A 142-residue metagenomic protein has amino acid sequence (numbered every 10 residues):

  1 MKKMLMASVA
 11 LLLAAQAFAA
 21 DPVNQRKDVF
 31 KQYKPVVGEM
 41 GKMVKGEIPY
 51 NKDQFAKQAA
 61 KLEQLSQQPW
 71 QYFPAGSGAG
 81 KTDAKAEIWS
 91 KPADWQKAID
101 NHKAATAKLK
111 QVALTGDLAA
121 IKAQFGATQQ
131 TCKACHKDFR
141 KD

Functional and structural regions predicted by a protein language model:
M4-L13: Sec-dependent N-terminal signal peptides
A7-S8, K31, K141-D142: Intrinsically disordered, low-complexity segments enriched in polar/charged small residues
L13, G126-Q129: Processing junctions and N-termini across compartments
L13-A19: Sec/Tat signal peptide C-region and signal peptidase I cleavage site
A20-G126: Extracytoplasmic c-type cytochrome modules immediately beyond a signal peptide or single-pass transmembrane anchor
G116, F139-D142: Inter-heme linker and motif-flanking segments adjacent to c-type heme-binding CXXCH motifs in c-type cytochromes
T128-R140: The canonical Cys-X-X-Cys-His
